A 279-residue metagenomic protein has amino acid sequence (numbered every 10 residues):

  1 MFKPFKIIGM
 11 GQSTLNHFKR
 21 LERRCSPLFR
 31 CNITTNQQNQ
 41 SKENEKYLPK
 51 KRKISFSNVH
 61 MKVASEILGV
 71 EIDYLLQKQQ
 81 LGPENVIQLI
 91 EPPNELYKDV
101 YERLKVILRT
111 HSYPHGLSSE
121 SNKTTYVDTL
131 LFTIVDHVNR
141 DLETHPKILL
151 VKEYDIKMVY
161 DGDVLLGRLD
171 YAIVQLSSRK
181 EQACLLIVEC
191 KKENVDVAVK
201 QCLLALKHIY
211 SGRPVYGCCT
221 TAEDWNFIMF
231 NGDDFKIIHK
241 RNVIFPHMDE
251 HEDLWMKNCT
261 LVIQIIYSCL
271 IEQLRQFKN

Functional and structural regions predicted by a protein language model:
F2, G9-P214, D224-N279: A short, conserved, highly charged catalytic patch centered on acidic carboxylates
